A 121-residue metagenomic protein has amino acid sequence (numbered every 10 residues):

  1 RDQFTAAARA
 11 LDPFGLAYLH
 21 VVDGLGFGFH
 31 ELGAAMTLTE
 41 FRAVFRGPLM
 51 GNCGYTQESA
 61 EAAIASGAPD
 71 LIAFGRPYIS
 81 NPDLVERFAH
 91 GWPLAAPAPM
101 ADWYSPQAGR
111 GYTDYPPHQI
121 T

Functional and structural regions predicted by a protein language model:
R1-T121: Flavin-dependent oxidoreductase catalytic cores
